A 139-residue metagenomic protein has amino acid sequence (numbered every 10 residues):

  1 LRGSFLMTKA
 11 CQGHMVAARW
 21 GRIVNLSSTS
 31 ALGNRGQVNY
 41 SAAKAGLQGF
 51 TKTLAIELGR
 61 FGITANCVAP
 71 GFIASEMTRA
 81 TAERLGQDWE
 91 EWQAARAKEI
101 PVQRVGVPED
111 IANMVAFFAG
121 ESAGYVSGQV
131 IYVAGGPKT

Functional and structural regions predicted by a protein language model:
L1-A18, A55-I56, R60, A116 (+1 more regions): Amphipathic alpha-helical dimer-interface segment in Rossmann-like NAD(P)H-dependent oxidoreductases
G3-T8, R22, A31-L32, L47 (+3 more regions): Conserved internal alpha-helix within the Rossmann fold of NAD(P)-dependent oxidoreductases
T8, A43, T51: Active-site helix of classical SDR
T29, N34-A42, T53: Active-site loop-to-helix junction immediately N-terminal to the catalytic Tyr of the SDR YXXXK motif in Rossmann-fold
L32, P70-A80: Short, flexible catalytic-loop segment of classical short-chain dehydrogenase/reductase
G59, T64, V126-G128: Short, small/polar-rich loop/turn modules that mediate ligand/substrate recognition or access, typified
I100-I111, S122: A conserved structural motif in NAD(P)-dependent oxidoreductases
A116, S127-T139: Short C-terminal tail/terminal secondary-structure segment of NAD(P)H-dependent dehydrogenase/reductase domains
